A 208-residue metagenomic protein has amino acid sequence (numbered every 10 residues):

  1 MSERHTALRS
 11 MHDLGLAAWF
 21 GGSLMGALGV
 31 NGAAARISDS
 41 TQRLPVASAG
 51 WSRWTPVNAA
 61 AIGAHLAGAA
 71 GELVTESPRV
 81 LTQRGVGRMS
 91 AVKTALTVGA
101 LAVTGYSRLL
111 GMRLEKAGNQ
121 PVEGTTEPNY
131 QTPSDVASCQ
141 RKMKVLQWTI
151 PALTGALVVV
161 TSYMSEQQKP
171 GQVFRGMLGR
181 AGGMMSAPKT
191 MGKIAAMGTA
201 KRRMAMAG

Functional and structural regions predicted by a protein language model:
M1-G208: Short amphipathic, positively biased membrane-proximal segments that drive organelle/inner-membrane targeting
